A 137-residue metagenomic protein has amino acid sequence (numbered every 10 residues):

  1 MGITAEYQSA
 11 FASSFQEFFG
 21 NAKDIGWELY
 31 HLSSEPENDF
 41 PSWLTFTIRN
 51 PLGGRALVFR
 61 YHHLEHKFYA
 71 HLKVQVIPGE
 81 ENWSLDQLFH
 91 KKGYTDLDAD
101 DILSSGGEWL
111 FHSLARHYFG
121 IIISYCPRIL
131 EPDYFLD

Functional and structural regions predicted by a protein language model:
M1-F18, S33-T45, R49-D137: Intrinsically disordered, low-complexity regulatory regions enriched in serine/threonine/proline and acidic residues
